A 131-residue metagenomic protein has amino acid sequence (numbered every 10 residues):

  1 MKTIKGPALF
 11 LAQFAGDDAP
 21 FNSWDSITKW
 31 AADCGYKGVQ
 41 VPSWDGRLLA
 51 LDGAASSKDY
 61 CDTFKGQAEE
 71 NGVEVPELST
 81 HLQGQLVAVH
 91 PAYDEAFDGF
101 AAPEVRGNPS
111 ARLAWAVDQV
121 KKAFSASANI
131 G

Functional and structural regions predicted by a protein language model:
M1-N129: N-terminal pre-domain/capping segments
